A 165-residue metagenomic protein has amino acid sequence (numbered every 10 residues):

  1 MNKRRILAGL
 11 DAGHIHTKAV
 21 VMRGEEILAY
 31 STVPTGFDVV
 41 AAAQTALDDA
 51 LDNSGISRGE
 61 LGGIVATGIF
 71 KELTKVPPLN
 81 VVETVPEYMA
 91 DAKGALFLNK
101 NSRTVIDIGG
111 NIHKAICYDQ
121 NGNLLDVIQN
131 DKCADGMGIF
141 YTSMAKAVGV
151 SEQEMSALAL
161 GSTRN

Functional and structural regions predicted by a protein language model:
M1-K3, F70-N123: Conserved phosphate-binding catalytic cores of ATP/NTP-utilizing and phosphoryl-transfer enzymes
K3-T45, D49, L124-C133: Short glycine-rich, Thr/Ser-proximal phosphate-binding strand/loop in the N-terminal lobe of ATP-dependent enzymes
L7-D11, G63-V65, R103-D107: Short glycine-aspartate micro-motif
H14-T17, P34, D38-T45, I56-G59 (+4 more regions): Conserved active-site and cofactor/substrate-binding residues in soluble primary-metabolism enzymes
V20-M22, T74-L79, A115-N121, V127-Q129 (+2 more regions): Short acidic, glycine/serine/threonine-rich loops at helix termini
A29-T35, S54-Y88, L125: Short beta-strand-loop/turn "lid" adjacent to the catalytic site in phosphate-handling enzymes
S31, V39, N123-R164: Glycine-rich phosphate-binding loop plus the immediately following alpha-helix
